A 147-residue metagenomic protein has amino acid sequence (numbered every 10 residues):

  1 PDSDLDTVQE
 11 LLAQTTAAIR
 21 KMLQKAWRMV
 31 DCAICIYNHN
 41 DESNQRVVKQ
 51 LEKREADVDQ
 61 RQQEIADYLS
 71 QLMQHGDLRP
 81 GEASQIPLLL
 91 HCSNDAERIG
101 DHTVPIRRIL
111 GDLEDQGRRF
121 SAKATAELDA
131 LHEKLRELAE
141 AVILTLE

Functional and structural regions predicted by a protein language model:
P1-E147: Cytosolic, long alpha-helical scaffolding segments
